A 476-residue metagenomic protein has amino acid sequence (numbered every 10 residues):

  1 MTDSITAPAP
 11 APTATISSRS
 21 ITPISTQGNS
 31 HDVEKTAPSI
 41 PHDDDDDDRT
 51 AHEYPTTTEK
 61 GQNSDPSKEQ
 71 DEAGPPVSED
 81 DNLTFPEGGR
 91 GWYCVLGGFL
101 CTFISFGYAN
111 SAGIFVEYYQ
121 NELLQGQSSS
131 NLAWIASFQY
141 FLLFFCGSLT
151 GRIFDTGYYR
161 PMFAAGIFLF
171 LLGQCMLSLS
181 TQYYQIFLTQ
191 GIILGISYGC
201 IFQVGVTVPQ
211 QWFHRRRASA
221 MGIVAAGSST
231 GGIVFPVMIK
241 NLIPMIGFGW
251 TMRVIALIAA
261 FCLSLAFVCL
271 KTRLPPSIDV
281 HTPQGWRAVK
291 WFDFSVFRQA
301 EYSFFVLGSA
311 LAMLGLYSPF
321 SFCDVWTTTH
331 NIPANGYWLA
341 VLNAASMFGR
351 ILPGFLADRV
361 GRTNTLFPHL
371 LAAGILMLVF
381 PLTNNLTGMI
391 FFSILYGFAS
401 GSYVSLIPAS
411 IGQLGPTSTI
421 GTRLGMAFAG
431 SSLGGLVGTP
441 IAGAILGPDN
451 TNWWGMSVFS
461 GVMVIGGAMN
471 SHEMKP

Functional and structural regions predicted by a protein language model:
M1-G88, T272, V280-A288, P476: Intrinsically disordered, low-complexity terminal tails of fungal membrane proteins
F99, F103-I104, G173-Q174, Y183-C200 (+4 more regions): Hydrophobic core of transmembrane alpha-helices in multi-pass small-molecule transporters, especially MFS/SLC-type
I104, Y108-Y119, F297-N364, P408 (+1 more regions): Extracytoplasmic gate region of multi-pass secondary transporters
Y119, G191, Y198-F213, A220-M221 (+1 more regions): Intracellular juxtamembrane helix-capping segments at the cytosolic ends of symmetry-related transmembrane helices
Y119-Q120, I153-F154, V234-G247, T327-T328 (+2 more regions): Interfacial helix-cap and linker-helix signal at transmembrane-aqueous boundaries of multi-pass secondary transporters
F145-Q185, A357: Conserved MFS/SLC helix-loop-helix module at the cytosolic interface between two early adjacent transmembrane helices
R215-R216, I223-L274: Helix-loop-helix hairpin linking two adjacent transmembrane segments in secondary transporters
H330, G336, A340-S346, R350-L414 (+1 more regions): C-terminal transmembrane helical hairpin of 12-TM major facilitator-type secondary transporters
